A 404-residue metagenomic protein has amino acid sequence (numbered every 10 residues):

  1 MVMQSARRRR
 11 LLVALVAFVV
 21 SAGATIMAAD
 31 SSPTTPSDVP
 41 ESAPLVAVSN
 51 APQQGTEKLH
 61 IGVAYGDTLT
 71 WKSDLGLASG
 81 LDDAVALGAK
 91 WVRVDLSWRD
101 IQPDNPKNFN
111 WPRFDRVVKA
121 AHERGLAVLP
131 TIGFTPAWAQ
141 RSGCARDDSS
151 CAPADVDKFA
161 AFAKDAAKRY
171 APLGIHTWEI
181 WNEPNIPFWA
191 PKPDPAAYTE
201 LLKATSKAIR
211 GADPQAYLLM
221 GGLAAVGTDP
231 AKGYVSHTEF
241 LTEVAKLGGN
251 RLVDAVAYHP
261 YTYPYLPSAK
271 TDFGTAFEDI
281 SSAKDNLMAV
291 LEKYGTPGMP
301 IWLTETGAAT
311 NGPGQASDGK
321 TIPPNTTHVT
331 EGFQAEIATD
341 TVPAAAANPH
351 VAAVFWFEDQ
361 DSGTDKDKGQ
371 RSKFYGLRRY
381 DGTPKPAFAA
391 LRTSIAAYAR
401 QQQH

Functional and structural regions predicted by a protein language model:
V2-A6, V46-A47, A139, P313 (+2 more regions): Aromatic-rich peripheral "rim/lid" segments of glycoside hydrolase catalytic domains that contact and position glycan
S5-S31: Secretory targeting and sorting signals
T35-K90, D95-S97: Boundary/entry segment of secreted carbohydrate-active catalytic domains
Q54, V156, A160, P195-E331: Noncatalytic carbohydrate-binding groove/subsite architecture in carbohydrate-active enzymes
T70-V85, F159-A167, Y234-K246, A335-A344: Short, acidic/polar
L87-G233, R251, Y263, P297: Substrate-binding cleft and catalytic face of glycoside hydrolase catalytic domains, especially the flexible beta-alpha
G88, K164, K168-H176, F240-A255 (+1 more regions): Structural recognition of alpha->loop->beta junctions
H176-W181, L218, V256, M299-T306 (+1 more regions): Extracellular serine-dependent O-acyl
